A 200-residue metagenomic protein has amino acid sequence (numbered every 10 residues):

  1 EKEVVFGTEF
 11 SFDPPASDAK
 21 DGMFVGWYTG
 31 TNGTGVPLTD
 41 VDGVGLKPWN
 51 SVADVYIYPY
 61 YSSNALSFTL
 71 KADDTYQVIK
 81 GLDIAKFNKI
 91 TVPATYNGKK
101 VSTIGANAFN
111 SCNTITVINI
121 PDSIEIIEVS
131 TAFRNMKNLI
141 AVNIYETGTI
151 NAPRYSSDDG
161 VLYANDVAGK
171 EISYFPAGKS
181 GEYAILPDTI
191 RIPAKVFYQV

Functional and structural regions predicted by a protein language model:
E1-S63, I90: Secondary-structure capping and domain/repeat boundary segments
K2-G7, A65-D74, A85-T103, C112-I126 (+2 more regions): Structural signature of tandem-repeat unit edges
A53-S62, I104, A108, G169-E171: A short, hydrophobic secondary-structure junction motif
L82: Extended, loop-rich substrate-binding clefts of extracytoplasmic carbohydrate-active enzymes
V129: Acyl-donor-binding surface of acyltransferase catalytic domains
